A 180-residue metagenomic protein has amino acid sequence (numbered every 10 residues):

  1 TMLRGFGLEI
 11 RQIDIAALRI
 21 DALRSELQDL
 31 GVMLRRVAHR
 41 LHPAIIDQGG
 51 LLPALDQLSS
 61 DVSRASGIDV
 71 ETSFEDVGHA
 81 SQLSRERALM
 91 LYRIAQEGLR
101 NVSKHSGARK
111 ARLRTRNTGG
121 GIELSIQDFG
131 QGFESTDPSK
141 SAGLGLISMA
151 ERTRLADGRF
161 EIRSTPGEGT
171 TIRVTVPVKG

Functional and structural regions predicted by a protein language model:
T1-G180: Coiled-coil dimerization/phosphotransfer module
